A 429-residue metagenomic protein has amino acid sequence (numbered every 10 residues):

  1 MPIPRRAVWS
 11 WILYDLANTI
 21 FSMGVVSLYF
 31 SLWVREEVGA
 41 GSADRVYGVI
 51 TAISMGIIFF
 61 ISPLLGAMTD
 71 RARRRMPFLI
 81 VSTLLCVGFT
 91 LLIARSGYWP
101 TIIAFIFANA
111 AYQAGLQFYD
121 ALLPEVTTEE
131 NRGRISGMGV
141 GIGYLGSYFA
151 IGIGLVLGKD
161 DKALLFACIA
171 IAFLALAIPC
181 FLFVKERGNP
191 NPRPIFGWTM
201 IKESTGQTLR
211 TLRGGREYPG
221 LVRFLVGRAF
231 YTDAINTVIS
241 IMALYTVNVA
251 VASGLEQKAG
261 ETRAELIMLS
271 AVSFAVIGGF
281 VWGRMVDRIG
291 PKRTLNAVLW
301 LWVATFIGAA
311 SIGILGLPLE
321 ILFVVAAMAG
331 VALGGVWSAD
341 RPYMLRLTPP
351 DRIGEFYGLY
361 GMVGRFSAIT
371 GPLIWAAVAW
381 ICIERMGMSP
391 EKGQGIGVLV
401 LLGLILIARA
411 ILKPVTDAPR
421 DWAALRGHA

Functional and structural regions predicted by a protein language model:
M1-V8, R187-V226, A429: Juxtamembrane intracellular "pre-TM" segments in multi-pass secondary transporters
P2-M55, G220-Q257, A264: Helix-loop boundary and gating motifs at the non-cytosolic
V8, A94, L174-V184, V398-A429: Multi-pass alpha-helical transporter architecture, strongest for 12-TM Major Facilitator/SLC carriers used
F60-R73, I277-P291, A379: Helix-to-loop junctions at the C-terminal end of transmembrane segments in multipass secondary transporters
T69-T83, D287-L301: Cytoplasmic membrane-interface "Motif A"-like loop-to-helix N-cap segments of 12-TM Major Facilitator Superfamily
I80-G97, W300-L317: C-terminal ends and interior cores of transmembrane alpha-helices in multi-pass membrane transporters/permeases
A114-T127, G335-P349: Intracellular juxtamembrane helix-capping segments at the cytosolic ends of symmetry-related transmembrane helices
L155-I171, A377-I405: A membrane-interface helix-boundary motif in multi-pass transporters
